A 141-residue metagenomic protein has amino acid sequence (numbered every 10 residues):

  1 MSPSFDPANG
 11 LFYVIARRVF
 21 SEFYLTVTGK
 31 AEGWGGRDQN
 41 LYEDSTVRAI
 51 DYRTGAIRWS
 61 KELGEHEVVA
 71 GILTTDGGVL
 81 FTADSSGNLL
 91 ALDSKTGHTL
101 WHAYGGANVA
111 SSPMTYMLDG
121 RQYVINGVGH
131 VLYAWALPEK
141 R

Functional and structural regions predicted by a protein language model:
M1-A16: Long, low-complexity segments enriched in small/aliphatic residues
V19-V68, L73-R141: Extracytoplasmic/lumenal domain signature
